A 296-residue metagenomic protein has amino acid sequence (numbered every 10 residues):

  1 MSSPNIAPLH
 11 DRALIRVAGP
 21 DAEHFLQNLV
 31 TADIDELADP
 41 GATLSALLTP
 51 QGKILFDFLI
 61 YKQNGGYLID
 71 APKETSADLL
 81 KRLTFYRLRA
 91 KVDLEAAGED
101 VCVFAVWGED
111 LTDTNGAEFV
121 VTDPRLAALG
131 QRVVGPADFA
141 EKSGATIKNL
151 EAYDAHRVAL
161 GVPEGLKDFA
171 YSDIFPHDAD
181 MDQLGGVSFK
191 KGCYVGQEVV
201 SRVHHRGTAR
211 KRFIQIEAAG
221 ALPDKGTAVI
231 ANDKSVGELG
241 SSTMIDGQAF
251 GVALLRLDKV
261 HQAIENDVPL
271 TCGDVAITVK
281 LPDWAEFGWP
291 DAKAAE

Functional and structural regions predicted by a protein language model:
M1-D57, N64: Acidic, proline/glycine-enriched N-terminal capping motif
S3-L14, L59-P163: Acidic, low-complexity central loop/insert segments
A7-L29, E95-G108, T208-A219: Short glycine-/aliphatic-rich beta-strand segments at the starts of folded cytosolic domains
D33-I34, T84-V92, S143-A152, A231-S235 (+1 more regions): A common structural junction motif
A46-L47, V106-G116, A221-K234: Short amphipathic alpha-helix segments
L150, H156-D182: Short, conserved active-site entrance elements at the starts or edges of catalytic domains
A179, L184-V187, S201-E296: Glycine-rich, small/acidic residue-mixed loop/short-helix segments
